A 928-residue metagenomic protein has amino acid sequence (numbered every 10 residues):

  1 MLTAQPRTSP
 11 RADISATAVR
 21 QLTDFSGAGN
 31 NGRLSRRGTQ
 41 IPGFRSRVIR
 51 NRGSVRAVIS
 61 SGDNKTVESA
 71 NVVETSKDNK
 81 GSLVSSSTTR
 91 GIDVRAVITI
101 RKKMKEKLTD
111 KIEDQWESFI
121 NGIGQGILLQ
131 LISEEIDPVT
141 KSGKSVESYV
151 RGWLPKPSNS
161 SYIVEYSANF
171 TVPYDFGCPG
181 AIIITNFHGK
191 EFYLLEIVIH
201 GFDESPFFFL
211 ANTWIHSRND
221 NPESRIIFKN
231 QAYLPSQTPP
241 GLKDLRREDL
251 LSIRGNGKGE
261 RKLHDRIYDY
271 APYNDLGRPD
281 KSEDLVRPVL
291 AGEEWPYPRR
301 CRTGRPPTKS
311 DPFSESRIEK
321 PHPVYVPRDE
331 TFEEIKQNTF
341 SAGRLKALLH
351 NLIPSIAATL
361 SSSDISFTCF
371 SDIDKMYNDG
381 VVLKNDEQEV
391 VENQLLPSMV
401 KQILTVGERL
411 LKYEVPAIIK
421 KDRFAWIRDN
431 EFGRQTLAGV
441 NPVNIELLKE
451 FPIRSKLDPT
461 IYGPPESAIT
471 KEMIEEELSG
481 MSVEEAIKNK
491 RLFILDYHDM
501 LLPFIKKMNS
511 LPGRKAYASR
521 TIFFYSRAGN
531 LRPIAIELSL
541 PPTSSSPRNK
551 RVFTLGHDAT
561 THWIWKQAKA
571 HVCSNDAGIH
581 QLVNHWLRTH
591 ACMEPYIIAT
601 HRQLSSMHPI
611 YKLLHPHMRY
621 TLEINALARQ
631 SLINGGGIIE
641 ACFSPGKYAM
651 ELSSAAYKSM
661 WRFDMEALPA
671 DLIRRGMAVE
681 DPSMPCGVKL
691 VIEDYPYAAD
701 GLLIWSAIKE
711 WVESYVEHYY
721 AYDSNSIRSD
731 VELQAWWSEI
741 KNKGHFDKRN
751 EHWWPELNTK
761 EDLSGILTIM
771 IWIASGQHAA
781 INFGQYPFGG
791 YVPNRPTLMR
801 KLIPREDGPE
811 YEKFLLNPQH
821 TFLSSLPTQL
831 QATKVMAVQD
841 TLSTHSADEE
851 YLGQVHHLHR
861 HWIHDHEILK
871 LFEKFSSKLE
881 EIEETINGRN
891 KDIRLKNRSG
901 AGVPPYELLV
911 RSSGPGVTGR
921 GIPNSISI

Functional and structural regions predicted by a protein language model:
M1-V48, A57: N-terminal chloroplast transit peptides
T3-R7, S60-I928: Long, compositionally biased charged/polar stretches
